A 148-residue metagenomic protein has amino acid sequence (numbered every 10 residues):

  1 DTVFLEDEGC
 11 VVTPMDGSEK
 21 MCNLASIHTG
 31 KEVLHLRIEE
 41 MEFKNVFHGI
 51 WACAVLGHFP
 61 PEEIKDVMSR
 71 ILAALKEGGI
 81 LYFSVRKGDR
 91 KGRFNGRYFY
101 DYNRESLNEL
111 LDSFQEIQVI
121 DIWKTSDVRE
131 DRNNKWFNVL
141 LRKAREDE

Functional and structural regions predicted by a protein language model:
D1-N45, F59-D66, R70, I80-E148: Class I (Rossmann-like) S-adenosyl-L-methionine-dependent methyltransferase catalytic domain, capturing the SAM-binding
H48: Conserved acidic residues
W51: A conserved beta-strand element that flanks and buttresses the S-adenosyl-L-methionine
A54-H58: Short catalytic micro-motifs in class I SAM-dependent methyltransferases
